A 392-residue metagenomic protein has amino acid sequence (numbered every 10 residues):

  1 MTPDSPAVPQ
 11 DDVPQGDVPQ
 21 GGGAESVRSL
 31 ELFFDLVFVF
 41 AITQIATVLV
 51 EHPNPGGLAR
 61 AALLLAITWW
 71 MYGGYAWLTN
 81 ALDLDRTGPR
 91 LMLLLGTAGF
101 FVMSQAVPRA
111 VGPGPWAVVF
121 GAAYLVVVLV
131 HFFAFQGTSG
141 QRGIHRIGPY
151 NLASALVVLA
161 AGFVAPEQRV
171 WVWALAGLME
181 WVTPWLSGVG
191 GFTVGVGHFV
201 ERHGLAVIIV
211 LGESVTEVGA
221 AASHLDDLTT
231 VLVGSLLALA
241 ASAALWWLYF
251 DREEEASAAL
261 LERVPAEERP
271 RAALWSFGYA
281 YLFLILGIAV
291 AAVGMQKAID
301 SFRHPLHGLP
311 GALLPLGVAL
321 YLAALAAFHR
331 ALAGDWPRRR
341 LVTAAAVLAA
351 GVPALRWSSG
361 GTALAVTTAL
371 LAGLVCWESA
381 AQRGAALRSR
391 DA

Functional and structural regions predicted by a protein language model:
T2-G22, S26-R28, A62-L82, T87-L91 (+5 more regions): Predominantly late transmembrane helices and immediately cytosolic-facing juxtamembrane segments
F33, V37-L49: A structural signal for hydrophobic alpha-helical transmembrane segments in multi-pass membrane proteins
Q44-G57, N80, R109-A110, S223: Short, hydrophobic transmembrane alpha-helix segments
P149-N151, R340-A349, T367-A369: Central hydrophobic cores of alpha-helical transmembrane segments in multi-pass integral membrane proteins
S154-G162, A346-W357: Alpha-helical transmembrane segments of multi-pass membrane transporters and transport-associated inner-membrane enzymes
Q168-V172, S358-T368: Loop-to-transmembrane alpha-helix initiation sites
L332-D335, A350-L364: Membrane-helix boundary connector in multi-pass membrane proteins
A385-A392: Short, charged juxtamembrane terminal tails flanking transmembrane helices
